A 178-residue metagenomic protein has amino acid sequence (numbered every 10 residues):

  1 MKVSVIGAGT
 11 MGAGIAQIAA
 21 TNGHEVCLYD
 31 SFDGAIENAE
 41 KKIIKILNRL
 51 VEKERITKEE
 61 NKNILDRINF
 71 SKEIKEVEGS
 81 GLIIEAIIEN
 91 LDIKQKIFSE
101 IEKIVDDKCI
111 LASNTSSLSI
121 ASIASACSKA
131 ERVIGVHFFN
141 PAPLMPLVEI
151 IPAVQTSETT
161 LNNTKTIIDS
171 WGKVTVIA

Functional and structural regions predicted by a protein language model:
M1-R49, K53: NAD(P)+-binding Rossmann beta1-loop-alpha1 motif at the extreme N-terminus of oxidoreductases
I6, G14, Y29, I64 (+4 more regions): Structural motif
H24, K129, I150-A178: Internal alpha-helical scaffold of NAD(P)-dependent oxidoreductase catalytic cores
G34-K45, I93, T159-S170: A non-catalytic, amphipathic alpha-helix used as a structural packing/dimerization or gating element in enzyme scaffolds
L50-I104: A structured beta-alpha segment of the ubiquitous adenosine-cofactor-binding alpha/beta core
I87-V148: Rossmann-like NAD(P)(H) cofactor-binding subdomain of soluble oxidoreductases
